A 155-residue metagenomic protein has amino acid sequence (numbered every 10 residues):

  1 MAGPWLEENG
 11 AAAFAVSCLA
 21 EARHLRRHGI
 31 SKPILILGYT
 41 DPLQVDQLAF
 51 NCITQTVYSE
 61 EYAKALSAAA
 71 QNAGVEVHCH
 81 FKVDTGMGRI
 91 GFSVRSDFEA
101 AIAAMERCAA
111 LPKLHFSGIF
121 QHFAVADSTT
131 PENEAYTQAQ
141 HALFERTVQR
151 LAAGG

Functional and structural regions predicted by a protein language model:
M1-G154: Active-site-proximal beta-alpha core segment in soluble small-molecule metabolic enzymes
